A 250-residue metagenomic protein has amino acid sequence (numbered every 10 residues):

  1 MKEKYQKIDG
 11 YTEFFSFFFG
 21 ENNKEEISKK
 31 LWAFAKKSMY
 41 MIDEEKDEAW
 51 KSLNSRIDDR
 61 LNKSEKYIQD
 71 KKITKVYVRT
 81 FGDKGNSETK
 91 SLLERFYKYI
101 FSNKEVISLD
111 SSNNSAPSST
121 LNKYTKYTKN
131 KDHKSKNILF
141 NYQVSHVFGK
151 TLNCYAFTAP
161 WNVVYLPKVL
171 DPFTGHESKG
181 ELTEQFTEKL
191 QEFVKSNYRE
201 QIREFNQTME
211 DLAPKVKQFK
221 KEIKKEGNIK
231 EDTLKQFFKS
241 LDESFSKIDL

Functional and structural regions predicted by a protein language model:
M1-S112, E181-T187: Mixed-charge, low-complexity interaction segments
T12, S16, S28-W32, S118-T125 (+2 more regions): Generic detector of well-ordered alpha-helical segments enriched in charged/polar residues, highlighting helical
G20, K36, Y40, D58 (+9 more regions): Generic surface-pattern signal
E105-S135: A broadly used, surface-exposed interaction patch
K123-Y165, D171-S178: Histidine-centered nuclease catalytic patch
A156-T158, F173-V216: Polybasic, low-complexity binding patches
V164-K168, T187-L190: Short, surface-exposed linear patches
M209-L250: C-terminal, well-folded lobe of enzymatic/effector domains
